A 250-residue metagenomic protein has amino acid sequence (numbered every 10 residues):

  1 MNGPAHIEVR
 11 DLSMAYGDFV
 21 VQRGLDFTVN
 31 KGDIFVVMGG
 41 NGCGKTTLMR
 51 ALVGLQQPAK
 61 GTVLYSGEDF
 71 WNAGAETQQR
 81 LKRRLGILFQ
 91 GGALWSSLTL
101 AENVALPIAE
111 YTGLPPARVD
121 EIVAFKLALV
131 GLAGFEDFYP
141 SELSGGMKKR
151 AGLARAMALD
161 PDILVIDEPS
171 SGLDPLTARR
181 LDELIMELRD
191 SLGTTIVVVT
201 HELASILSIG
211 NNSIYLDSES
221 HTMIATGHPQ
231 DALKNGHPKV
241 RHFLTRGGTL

Functional and structural regions predicted by a protein language model:
M38-G40: The feature captures the beta-strand-to-loop junction immediately N-terminal to the Walker
V53: Helix-to-loop junction immediately C-terminal to a conserved catalytic motif
G61-F70: Conserved ABC transporter NBD signature motif
D69, P116-F135: Conserved ABC ATPase "signature" region
Y139-L143, M147: Conserved ABC ATPase signature
D160: Conserved catalytic motifs of ABC-family nucleotide-binding domains
L164-D167: Catalytic Walker B motif of ABC-type/P-loop ATPase nucleotide-binding domains
